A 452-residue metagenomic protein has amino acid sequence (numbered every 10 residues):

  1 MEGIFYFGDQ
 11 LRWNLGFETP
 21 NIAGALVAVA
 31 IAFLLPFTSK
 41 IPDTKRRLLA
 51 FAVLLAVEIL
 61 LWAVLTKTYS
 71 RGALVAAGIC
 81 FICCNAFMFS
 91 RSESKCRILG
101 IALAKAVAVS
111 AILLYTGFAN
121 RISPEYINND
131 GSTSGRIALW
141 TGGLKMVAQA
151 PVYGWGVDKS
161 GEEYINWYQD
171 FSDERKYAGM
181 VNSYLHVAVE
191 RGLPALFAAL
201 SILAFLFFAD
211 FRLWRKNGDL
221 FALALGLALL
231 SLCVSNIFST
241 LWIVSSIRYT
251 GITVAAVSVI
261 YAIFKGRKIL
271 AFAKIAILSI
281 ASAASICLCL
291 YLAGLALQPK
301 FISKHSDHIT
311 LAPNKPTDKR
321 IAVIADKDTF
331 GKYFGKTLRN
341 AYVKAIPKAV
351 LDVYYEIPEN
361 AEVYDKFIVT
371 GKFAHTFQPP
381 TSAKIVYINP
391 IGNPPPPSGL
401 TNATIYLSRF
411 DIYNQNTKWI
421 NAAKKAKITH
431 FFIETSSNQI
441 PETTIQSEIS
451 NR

Functional and structural regions predicted by a protein language model:
M1-D9, G16-S90, I101-A106, L114-T116 (+3 more regions): Alpha-helical transmembrane segments of multi-pass inner-membrane proteins
W62, L144, E174-D210: A conserved mid-to-late transmembrane alpha helix and its immediate loop/hinge that forms the functional core
A63-T68, N85-G131, T141-Q149, V157 (+1 more regions): A membrane-periplasm/extracellular boundary helix in multi-pass inner-membrane enzymes that assemble envelope glycans
I127-T141, Y153-R191: Long extracytoplasmic/lumenal interhelical loops at the membrane interface of multi-pass membrane proteins
W140, L144-M146, L295-A345: Membrane-interface segments at or immediately adjacent to transmembrane helices that form the boundary between
K216-L220, T253-K304: A juxtamembrane structural motif centered on a specific transmembrane helix
I324-D328, V369-F373, I388-I391, L407-I412 (+1 more regions): Structural motif
V353-A361: Short acidic low-complexity segments
